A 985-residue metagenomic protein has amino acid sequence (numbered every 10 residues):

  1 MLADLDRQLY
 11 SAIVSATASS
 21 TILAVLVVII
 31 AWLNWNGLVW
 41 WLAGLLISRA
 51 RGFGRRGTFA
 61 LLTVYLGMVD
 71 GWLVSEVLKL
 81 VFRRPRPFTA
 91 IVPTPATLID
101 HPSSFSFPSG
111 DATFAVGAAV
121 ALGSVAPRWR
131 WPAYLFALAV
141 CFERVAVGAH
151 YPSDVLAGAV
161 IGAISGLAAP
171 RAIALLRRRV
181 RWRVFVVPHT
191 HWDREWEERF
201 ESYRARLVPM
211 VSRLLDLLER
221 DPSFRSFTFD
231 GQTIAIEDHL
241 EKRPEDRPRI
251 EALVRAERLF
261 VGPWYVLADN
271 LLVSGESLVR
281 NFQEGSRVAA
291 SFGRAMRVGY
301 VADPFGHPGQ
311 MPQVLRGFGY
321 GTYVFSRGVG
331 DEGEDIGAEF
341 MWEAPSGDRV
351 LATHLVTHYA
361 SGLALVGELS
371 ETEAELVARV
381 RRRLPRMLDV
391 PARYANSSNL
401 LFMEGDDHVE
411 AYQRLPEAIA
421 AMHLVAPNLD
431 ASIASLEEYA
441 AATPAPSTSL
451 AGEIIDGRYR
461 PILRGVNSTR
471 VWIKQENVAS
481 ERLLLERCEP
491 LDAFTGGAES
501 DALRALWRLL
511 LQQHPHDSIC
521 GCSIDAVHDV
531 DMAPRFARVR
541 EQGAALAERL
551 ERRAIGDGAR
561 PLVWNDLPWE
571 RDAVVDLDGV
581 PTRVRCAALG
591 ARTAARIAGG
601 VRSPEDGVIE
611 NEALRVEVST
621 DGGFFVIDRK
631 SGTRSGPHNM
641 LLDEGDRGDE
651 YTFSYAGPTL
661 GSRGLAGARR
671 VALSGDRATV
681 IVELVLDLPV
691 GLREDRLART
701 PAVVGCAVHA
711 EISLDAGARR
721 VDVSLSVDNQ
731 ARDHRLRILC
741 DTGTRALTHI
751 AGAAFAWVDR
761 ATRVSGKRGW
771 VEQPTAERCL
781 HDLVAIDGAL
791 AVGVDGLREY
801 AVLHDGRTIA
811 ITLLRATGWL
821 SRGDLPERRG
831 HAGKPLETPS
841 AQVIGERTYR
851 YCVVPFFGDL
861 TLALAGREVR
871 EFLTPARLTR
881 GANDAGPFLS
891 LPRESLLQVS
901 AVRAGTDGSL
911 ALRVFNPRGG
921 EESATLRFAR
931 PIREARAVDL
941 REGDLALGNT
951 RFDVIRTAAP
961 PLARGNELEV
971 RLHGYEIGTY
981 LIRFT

Functional and structural regions predicted by a protein language model:
M1-L42, S75-S104, P446-T448: N-terminal transmembrane-helix/juxtamembrane module of multi-pass inner/ER membrane proteins
G44-V74: Interfacial segments of alpha-helical transmembrane regions
V92-R178: Membrane-embedded catalytic cores of phosphoryl/pyrophosphoryl-handling enzymes
V180-E276, R280, A289-A290: N-terminal catalytic cores of secreted or lumenal carbohydrate-active enzymes
V186-V187, H191-E197, S202, D348-R553 (+3 more regions): Catalytic grooves of carbohydrate-active enzymes
P244-P263, P312-I336, F340-L351: Acidic, His- and aromatic-enriched active-site or binding-groove loops in soluble protein domains that engage sugars
E276-G317, R383-L401: CE4/NodB-like, metal-dependent polysaccharide N-deacetylase domain that modifies extracellular/periplasmic N-acetylated
M311-V314, I336-A338, H354, L365 (+9 more regions): C-terminal (or distal) subdomains of carbohydrate-active enzymes
